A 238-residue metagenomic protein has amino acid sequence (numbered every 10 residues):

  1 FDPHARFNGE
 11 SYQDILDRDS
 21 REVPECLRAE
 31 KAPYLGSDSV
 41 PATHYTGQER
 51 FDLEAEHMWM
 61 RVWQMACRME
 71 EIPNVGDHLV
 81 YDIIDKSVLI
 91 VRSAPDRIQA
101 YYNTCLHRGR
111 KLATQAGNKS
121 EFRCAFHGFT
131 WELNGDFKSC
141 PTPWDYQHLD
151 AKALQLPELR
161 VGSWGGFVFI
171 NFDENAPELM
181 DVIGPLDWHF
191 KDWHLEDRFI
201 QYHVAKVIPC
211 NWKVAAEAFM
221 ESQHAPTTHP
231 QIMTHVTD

Functional and structural regions predicted by a protein language model:
F1-N8, P73, R97, G162-S163 (+1 more regions): C-terminal catalytic domain of Rieske-type non-heme iron oxygenases
F1-Q115, L159-S163: N-terminal pre-ligand scaffold of iron-sulfur
G36-S37, A42, T46-G47, M60-R61 (+9 more regions): Generic structural "secondary-structure junction" signal
E71-E174, E178-W188: Rieske [2Fe-2S] iron-sulfur-binding domain
